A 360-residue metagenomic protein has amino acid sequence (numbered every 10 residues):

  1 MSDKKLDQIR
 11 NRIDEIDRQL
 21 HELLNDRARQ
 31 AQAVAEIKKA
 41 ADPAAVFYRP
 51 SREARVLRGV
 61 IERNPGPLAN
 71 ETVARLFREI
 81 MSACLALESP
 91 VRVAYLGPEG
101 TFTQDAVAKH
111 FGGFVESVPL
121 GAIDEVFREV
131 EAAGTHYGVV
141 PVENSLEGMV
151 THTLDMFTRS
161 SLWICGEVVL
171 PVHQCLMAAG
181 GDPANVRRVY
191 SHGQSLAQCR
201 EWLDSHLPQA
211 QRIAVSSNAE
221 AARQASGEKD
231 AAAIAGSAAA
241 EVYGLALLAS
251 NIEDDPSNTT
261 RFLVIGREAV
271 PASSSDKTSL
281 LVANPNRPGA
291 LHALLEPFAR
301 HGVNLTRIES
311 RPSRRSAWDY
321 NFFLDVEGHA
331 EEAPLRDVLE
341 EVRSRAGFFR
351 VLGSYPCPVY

Functional and structural regions predicted by a protein language model:
M1-Y360: Domain-level signature for soluble enzymes in the chorismate/prephenate branch of the shikimate pathway
